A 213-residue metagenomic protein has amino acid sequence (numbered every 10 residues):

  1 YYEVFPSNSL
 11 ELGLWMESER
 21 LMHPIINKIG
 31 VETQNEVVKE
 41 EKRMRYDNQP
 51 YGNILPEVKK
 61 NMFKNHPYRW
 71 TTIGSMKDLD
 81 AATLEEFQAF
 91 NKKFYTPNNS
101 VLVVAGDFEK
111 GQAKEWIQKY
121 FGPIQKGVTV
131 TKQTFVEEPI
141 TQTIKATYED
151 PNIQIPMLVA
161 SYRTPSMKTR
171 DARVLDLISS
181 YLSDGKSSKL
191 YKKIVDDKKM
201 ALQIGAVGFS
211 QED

Functional and structural regions predicted by a protein language model:
Y1-S9, R45-N99, P123-T169, S180-D213: Non-catalytic beta-strand/loop surface segments
V4-N35, K186, F209-D213: M16/insulysin-pitrilysin zinc metalloprotease superfamily fold
R20-H23, K119-I124: Conserved short hydrophobic interaction patches
H23, N27-K28, K110-G111, K126-G127 (+1 more regions): Short beta-strands and strand-coil junctions in structured, solvent-facing domains, enriched
I29-E36, R43, Q49-K59, F108 (+1 more regions): Non-catalytic accessory/assembly modules
N35, L84-Y120: Non-catalytic, conformational "gating/processing" segments within enzyme and secreted inhibitor domains
D171-R173: Zinc-dependent metallopeptidase catalytic helix centered on the HExxH motif and its immediate flanking segment
